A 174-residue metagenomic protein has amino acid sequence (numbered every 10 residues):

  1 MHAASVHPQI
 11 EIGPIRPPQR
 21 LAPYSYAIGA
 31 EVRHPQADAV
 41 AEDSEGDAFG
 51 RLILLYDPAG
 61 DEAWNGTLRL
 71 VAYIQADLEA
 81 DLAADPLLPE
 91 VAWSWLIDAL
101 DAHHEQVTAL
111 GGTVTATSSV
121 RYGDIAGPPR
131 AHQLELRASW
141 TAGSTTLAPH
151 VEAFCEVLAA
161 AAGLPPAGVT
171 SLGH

Functional and structural regions predicted by a protein language model:
M1-P18: Short, extreme N-terminal leader segments that mark the start of a protein/domain
R16, P35, A39, E135-R137: Interaction-mediating elements
S25-A27, N65-A80, R130-W140: Glycine-rich, often proline-containing surface loops adjacent to acidic residues and nearby aromatics that form
A27-Q75: A glycine-rich, hydrophobic loop/mini-helix early in the fold
A37-A41, D81-D85, T145-E152: Short, conserved charged micro-motifs
P86-D124: Short, internal acidic amphipathic alpha-helical interface segments that mediate docking to partner proteins
G111-G143: Amphipathic protein-protein interaction modules
R137-H174: Mixed-charge, glycine-accented linear interaction segment located at domain edges/termini
